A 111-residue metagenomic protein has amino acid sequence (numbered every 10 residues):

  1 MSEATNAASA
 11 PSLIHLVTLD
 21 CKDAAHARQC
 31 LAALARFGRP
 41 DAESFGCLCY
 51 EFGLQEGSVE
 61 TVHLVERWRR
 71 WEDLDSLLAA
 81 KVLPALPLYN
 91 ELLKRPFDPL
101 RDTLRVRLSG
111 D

Functional and structural regions predicted by a protein language model:
M1-P11, C49-E60, L86-D111: Glycine-rich beta-strand-turn "strand-cap" elements at beta-sheet edges
L13-D20, E51-A80: Short, well-ordered beta-strand segments in beta-rich or mixed alpha/beta enzyme and ligand-binding folds
L16, A33-R36: Non-catalytic alpha-helical scaffold/packing segments enriched in small hydrophobic residues
D20-L31: Short, surface-exposed ligand-recognition loops at beta-strand->loop->(often short) alpha-helix junctions that present
K22-A24, W71, S109-D111: Generic structural motif
R36-L48, R67-T103: An amphipathic, aromatic/His-enriched active-site/gating alpha helix that lines ligand/cofactor pockets
